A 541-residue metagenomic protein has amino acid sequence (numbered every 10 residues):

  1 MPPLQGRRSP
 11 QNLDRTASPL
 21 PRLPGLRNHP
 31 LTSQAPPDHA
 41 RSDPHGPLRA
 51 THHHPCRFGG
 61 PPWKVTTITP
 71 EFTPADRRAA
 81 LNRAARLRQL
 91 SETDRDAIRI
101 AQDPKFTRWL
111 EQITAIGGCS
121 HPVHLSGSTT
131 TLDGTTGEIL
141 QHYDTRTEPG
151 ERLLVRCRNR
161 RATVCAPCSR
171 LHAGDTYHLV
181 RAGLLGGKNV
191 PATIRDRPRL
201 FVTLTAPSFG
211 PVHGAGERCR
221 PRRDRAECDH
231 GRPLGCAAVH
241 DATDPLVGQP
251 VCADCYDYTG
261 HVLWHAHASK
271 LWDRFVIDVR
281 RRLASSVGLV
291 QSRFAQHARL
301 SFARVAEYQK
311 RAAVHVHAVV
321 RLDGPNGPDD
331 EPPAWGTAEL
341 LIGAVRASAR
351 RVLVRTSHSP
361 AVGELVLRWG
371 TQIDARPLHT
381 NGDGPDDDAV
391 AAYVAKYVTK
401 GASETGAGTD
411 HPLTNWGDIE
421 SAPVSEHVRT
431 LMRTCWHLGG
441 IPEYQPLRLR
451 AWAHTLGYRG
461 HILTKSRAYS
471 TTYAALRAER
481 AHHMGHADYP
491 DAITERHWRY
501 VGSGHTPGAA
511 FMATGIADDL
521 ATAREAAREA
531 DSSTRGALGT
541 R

Functional and structural regions predicted by a protein language model:
M1, C165, V202, R293-G327 (+1 more regions): Histidine-centered divalent-metal-coordination microenvironment in nucleic-acid enzymes
R8, R27-P30, S169-H172: Cys/His-rich microdomains that often coordinate metals
N12-D14, N28-H29, D38, D43 (+1 more regions): Intrinsic-disorder-associated, low-complexity terminal segments enriched in Asp/Asn/His/Tyr and depleted of Lys/Arg
L13-P19, A35-P36, D175-L184: Short cysteine/histidine-rich zinc-coordinating motifs and their immediately flanking basic loops
T16-L26, R161-P167: Cysteine-rich micro-motifs
L48, H53-A173, W369-R541: Long, low-complexity, charged/polar intrinsically disordered accessory regions
S169-R170, G174, A182-K310: Signature for HUH/AEP ssDNA processing cores
V319-A361: Helical (often loop-to-helix) elements that flank the catalytic cores of nucleotide-handling enzymes
